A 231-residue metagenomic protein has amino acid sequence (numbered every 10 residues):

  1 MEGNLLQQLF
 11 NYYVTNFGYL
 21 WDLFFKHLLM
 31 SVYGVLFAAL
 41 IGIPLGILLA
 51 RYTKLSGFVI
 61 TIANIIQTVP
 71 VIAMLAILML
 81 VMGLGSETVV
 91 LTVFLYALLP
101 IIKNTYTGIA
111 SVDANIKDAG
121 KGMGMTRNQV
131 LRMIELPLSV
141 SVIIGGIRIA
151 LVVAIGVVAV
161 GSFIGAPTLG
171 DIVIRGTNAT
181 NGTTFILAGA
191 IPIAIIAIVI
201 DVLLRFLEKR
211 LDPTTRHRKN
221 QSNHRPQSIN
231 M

Functional and structural regions predicted by a protein language model:
M1-F10, V202-M231: Transmembrane alpha-helical segments of polytopic membrane transport and secretion proteins
V14, G18-L29, A63-I66, M79 (+5 more regions): Alpha-helical membrane-interface segments at transmembrane helix boundaries
G18-L48: Transmembrane alpha-helix signature in integral membrane proteins
K26-M30, M79-P100, F185, G189-A190: Loop-to-helix entry region at the N-terminal start of transmembrane alpha-helices in multi-pass membrane transporters
L45-L78, V93, K103-T107, S111: Cytoplasmic-entry segments and transmembrane alpha-helices of multi-pass inner-membrane transporters
L95, N128-V160: Transmembrane alpha-helices
I109-N115, A119-S139, A179: Short helix-to-coil transition segments within interhelical loops that connect adjacent transmembrane helices
L169-F206: Hydrophobic alpha-helical transmembrane segments of polytopic membrane proteins
